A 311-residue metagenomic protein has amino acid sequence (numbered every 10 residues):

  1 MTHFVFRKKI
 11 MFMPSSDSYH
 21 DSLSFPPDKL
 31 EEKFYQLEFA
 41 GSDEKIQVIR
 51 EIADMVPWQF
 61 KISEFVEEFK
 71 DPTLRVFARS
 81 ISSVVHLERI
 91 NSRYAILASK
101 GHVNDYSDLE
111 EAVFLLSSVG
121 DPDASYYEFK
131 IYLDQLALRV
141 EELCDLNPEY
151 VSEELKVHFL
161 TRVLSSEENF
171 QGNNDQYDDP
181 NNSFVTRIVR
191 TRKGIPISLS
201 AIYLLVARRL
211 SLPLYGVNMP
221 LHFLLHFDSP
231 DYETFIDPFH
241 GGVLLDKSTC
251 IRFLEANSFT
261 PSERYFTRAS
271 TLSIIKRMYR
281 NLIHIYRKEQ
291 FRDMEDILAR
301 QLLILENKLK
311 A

Functional and structural regions predicted by a protein language model:
M1-F12: N-terminal amphipathic/basic-hydrophobic helices that include classical n-h-c signal peptides and signal-anchor
F12-A311: A structural boundary/capping signal
